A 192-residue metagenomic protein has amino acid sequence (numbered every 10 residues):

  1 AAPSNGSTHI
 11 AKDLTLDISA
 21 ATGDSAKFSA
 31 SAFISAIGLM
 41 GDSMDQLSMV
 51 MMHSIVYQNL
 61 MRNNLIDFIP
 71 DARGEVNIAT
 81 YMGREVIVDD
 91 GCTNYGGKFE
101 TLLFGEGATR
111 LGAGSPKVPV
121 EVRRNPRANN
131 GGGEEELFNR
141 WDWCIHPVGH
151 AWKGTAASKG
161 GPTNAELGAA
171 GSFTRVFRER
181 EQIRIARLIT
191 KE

Functional and structural regions predicted by a protein language model:
A1-S25: Hydrophobic alpha-helical segments and helix pairs
A2-T8, A30-N63: Structured, hydrophobic secondary-structure cores that serve as assembly/anchoring elements
D17-A30, S35, R62-E192: Sequence/fold signature of self-assembling virion shell proteins
